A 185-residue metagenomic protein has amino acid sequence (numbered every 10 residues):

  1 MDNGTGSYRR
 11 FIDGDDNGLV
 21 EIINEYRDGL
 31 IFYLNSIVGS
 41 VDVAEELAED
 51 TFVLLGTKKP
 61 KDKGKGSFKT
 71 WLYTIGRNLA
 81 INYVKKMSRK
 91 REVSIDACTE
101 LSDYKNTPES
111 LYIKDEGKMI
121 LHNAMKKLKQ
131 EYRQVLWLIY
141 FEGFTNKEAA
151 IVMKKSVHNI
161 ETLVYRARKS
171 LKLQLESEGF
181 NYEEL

Functional and structural regions predicted by a protein language model:
M1-G29, S36, K126, F180-L185: N-terminal module of bacterial RNA polymerase sigma factors
I12-D13, D50-S67, K86-M87: Sigma70-family region 2
N24, I31, V41-K58: Conserved RNAP core-binding helix
L34, K85, L128, R133 (+1 more regions): Short, Lys/Arg-enriched C-terminal cap helix and immediately downstream tail that follows
P60-K63, T74-I95: Arg/Lys-rich amphipathic alpha helix in sigma70-family domain 2
I81, Y132, K147, I151-S177: DNA-recognition helix of helix-turn-helix
K90-K114, K118, T145: Internal acidic/polar
V135-I139: A short pre-motif secondary-structure segment
